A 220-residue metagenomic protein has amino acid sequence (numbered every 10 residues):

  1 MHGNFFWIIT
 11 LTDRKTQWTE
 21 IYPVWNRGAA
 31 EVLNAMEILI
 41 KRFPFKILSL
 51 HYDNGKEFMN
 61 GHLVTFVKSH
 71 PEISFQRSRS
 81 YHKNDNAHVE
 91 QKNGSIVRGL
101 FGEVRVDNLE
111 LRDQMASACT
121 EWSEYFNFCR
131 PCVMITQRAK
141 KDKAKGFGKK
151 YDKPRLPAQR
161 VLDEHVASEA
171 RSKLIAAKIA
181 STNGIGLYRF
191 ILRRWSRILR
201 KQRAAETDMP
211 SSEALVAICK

Functional and structural regions predicted by a protein language model:
M1-W7: Short, flexible loop/turn motifs enriched in small residues
N4, T12, I21-P44: Active-site beta-loop-alpha junctions of metal-dependent nucleic acid enzymes, especially the RNase H-like/DDE
L11, Q17, M36, L50-D53 (+5 more regions): Mobile genetic element proteins and their domesticated derivatives, centered on retroelements and DNA transposons
T12, E37-P44, H62-R77: Short, surface-exposed basic-aromatic patches at helix termini and helix-loop junctions that form
Y52-N54, F58-V67, F75-F101, M115-A116 (+1 more regions): RNase H-like two-metal-ion nuclease catalytic core shared by retroviral integrases and related mobile-element nucleases
E72-I73, V89-E110, W122-R130: Active-site proximal helix-loop segment of RNase H-like, two-metal nucleases, encompassing DDE(D)
F75-G99, F147-A205: Amphipathic alpha-helical packing elements
T120-A158: Charged, gly/pro-enriched flexible loop segments at helix/strand junctions
